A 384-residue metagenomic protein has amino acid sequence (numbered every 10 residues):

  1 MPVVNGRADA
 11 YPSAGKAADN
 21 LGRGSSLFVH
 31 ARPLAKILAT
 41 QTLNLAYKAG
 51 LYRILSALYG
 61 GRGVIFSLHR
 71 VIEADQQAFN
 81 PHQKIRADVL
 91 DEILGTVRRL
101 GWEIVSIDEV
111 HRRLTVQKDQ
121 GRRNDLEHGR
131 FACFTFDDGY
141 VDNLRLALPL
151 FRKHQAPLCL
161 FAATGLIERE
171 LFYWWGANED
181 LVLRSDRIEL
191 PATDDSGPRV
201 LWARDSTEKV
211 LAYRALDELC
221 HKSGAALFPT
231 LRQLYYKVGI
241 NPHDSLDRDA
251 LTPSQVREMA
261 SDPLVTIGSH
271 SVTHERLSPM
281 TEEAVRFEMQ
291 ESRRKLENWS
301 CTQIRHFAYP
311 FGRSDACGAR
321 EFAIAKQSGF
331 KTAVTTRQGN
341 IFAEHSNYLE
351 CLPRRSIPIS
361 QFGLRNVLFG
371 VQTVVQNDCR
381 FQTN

Functional and structural regions predicted by a protein language model:
P2, L21-T135, D142, Y173 (+6 more regions): C-terminal active-site subregion of NodB/CE4 polysaccharide deacetylases
A10-S13, R23: Short, low-complexity intrinsically disordered segments enriched in A/P/G/S/L with frequent Arg, especially at protein
S56-G61, L171-D262: Extended, charge-rich helix/loop segments that form flexible, surface "patches" used to engage negatively charged
R98-R99, L150-H154, L251-G268: Acidic (Asp/Glu)-rich catalytic clusters
N124-H128, Y140, P149-F161, L211 (+4 more regions): CE4/NodB-like, metal-dependent polysaccharide N-deacetylase domain that modifies extracellular/periplasmic N-acetylated
G129-S196, R204: Acidic/aromatic-lined carbohydrate-recognition and catalytic surfaces of CAZymes acting on diverse glycans
R145-A147, Q155-P157, D194-A215, R365-N384: Electropositive, surface-exposed helix/loop patches at the edges of structured domains that serve as adaptable
